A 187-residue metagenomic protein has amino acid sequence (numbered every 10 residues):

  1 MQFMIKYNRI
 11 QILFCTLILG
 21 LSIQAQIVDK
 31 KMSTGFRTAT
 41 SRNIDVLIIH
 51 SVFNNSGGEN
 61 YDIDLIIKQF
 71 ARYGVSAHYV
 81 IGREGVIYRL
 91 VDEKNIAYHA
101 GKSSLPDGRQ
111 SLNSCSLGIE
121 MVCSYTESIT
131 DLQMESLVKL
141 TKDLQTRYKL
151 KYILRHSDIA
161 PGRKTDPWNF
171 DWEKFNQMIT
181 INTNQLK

Functional and structural regions predicted by a protein language model:
Q2-L13: Bacterial N-terminal signal peptides that target proteins for export
I12-G20: Bacterial N-terminal signal peptides
L19, S111-N113, N182-K187: Extended, charge-rich low-complexity interaction segments
I23-G108: N-terminal catalytic cores of peptidoglycan-degrading enzymes
Q26, S41, S124-K187: Basic/polar, cationic surfaces and motifs that engage anionic cell-wall and phosphate/carboxylate ligands
L47, Q110-G118: Short coil-to-beta-strand
V52-F53, L117-T126: Cell-envelope and extracellular/periplasmic
